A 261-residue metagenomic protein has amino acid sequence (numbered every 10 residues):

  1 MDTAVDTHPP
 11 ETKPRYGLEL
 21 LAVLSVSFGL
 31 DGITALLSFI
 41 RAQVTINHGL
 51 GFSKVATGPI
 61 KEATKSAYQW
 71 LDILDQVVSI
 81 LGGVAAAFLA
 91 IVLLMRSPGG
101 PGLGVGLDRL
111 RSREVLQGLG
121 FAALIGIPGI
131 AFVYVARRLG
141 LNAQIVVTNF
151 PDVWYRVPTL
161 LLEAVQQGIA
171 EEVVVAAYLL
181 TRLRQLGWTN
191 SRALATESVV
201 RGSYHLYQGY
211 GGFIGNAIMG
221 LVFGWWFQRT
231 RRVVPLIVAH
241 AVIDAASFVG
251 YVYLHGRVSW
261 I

Functional and structural regions predicted by a protein language model:
M1-G104, V249-I261: N-terminal, membrane-interfacial amphipathic/helix-forming hydrophobic leader that caps and precedes the first
H8-R15, T64, Y68-D72, G106-L110 (+8 more regions): Membrane-helix interfacial "entry" motifs
R15-V23, D72-I80, E114-G118, R156-L160 (+3 more regions): Residue-level signature of transmembrane alpha-helical entry/exit and packing/kink sites in multi-pass membrane
G29-G32, G126-I130, Y134-I261: Transmembrane helix-loop-helix hairpins at the membrane interface of multi-pass integral membrane proteins
L36, I40-V44, I73-L74, R111 (+4 more regions): Generic hydrophobic, helix-prone segments enriched in Leu/Val/Ile
G100-L103, L110, E114, Y178 (+1 more regions): Generic structural microfeature
P101-V105, Q144-V147: Short, hydrophobic secondary-structure boundary micro-motifs
G104-I127: Interfacial segments of alpha-helical transmembrane regions
